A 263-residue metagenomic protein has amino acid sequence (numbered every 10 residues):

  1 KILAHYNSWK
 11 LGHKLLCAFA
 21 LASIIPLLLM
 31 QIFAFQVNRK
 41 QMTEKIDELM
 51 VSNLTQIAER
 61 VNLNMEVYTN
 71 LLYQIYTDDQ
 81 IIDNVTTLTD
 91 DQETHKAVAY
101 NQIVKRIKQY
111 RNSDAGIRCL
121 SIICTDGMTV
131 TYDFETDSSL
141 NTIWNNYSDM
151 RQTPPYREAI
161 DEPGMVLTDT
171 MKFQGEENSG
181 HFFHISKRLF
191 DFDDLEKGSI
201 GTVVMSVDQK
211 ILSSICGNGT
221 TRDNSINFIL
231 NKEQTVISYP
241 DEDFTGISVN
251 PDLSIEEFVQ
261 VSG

Functional and structural regions predicted by a protein language model:
K1-Y6, Y147-R151: Short helical patches
A4, S8-T89: Juxtamembrane extracytoplasmic/periplasmic/luminal helical "stalk" adjacent to the first N-terminal
M50, M65, T69-L72, Y76-R106 (+3 more regions): Extracytoplasmic/periplasmic helical hairpin of the input-sensing domain located between the first two N-terminal
D83-V85, M128-T136, Q234-P240: Amphipathic coiled-coil signal-relay and dimerization helices
T94-K105, T136-F173, P240-G263: Extracytoplasmic/periplasmic sensor domains and loops in membrane signaling proteins
I103-N112, F190-D193, G198-F244: Solvent-exposed, extracytoplasmic
S113-G116, D126-S206: Extracytoplasmic/periplasmic ligand-binding sensor regions of membrane-associated signaling proteins
